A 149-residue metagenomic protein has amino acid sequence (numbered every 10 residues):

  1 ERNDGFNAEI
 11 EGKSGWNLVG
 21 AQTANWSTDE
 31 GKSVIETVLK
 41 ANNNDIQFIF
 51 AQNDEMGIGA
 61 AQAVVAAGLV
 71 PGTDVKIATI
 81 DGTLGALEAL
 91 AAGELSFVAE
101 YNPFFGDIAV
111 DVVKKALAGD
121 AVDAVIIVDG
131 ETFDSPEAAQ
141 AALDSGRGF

Functional and structural regions predicted by a protein language model:
E1-D4: Secondary-structure junction motif
F6, G20, A24-E88: Hydrophobic alpha-helical
A8-K13, Y101-F149: Hinge/cleft segment of the Venus flytrap/periplasmic-binding protein
E9, K13, A41, A63 (+3 more regions): Change "in soluble alpha/beta enzymes" to "in soluble alpha/beta proteins
G15-L18, D74, E94-L95: A generic structural signal for alpha->beta connector loops
L18-A21, I77, V98, V125 (+1 more regions): Conserved beta-strand scaffold positions in the cores of enzyme catalytic domains, especially in NTP/NDP-utilizing
A21, A92-P103: Short beta-strand elements at the ligand-binding edges of bilobed clamshell
G82-G85, S96, F104-F105: Short Gly/Pro-enriched loop/turn and capping motifs at secondary-structure junctions
